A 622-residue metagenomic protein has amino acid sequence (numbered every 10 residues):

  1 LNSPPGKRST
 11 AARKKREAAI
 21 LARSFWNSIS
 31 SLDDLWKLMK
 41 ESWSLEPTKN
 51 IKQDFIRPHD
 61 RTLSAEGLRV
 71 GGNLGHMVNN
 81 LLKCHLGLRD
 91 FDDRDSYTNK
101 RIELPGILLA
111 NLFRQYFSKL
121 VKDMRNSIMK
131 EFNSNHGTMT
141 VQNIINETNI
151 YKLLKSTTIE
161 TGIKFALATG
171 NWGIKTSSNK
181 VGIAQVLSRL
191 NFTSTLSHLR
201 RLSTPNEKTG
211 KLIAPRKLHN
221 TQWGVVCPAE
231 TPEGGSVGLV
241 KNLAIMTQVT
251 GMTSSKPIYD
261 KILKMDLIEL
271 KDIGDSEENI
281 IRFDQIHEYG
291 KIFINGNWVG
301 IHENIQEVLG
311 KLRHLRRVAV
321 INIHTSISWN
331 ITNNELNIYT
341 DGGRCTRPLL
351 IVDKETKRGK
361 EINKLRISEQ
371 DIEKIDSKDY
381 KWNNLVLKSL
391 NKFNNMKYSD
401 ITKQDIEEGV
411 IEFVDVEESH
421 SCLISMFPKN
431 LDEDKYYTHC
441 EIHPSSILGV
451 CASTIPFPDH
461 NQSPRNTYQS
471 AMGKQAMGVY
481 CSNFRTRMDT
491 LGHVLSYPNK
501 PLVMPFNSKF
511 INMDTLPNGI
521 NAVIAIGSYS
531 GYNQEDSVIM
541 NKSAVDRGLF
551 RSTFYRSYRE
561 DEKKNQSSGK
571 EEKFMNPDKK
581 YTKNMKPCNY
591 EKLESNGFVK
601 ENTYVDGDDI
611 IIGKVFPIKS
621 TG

Functional and structural regions predicted by a protein language model:
L1-T195, P205, I245-T247, G251-Y468 (+2 more regions): N-terminal non-catalytic structural scaffold regions of very large proteins
K100, W172, K217-S254, L516-I524 (+3 more regions): Conserved phosphate/anionic-ligand binding catalytic regions in large, soluble enzymes, centered on
W172-L239, L243, P458, P464-R465 (+1 more regions): Conserved mixed alpha/beta core segments that line enzyme active sites in large multi-domain catalysts
N242, N507, I610, V615-P617: Short, surface-exposed secondary-structure boundary micro-motifs
D260, E571-E591: Short, basic/aromatic beta-hairpin or loop at an interaction surface
S528-G569: Carboxylate/His-rich catalytic cores and anion/metal-binding grooves
E535-D536, K614-G622: Short, Lys/Arg- and Gly-enriched loop/turn segments at beta-strand edges
